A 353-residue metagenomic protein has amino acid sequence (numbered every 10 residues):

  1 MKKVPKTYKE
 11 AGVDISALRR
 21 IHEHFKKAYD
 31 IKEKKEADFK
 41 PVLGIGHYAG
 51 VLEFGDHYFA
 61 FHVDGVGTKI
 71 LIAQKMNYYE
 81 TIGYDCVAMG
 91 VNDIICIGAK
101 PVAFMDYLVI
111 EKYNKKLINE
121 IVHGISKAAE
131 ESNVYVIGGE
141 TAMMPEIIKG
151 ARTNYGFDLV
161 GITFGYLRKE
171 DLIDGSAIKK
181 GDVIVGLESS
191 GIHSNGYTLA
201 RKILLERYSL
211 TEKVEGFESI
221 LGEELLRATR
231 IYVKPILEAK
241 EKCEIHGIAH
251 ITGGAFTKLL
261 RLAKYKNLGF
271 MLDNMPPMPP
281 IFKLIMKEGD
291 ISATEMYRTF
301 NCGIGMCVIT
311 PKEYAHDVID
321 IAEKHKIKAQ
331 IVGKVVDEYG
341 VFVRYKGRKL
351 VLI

Functional and structural regions predicted by a protein language model:
K2-E10, L117-Y135, I148-L159, T211 (+2 more regions): Glycine-/charge-enriched secondary-structure boundary and capping motifs
K2-K35: N-terminal amphipathic/basic leader segments beginning at the initiator methionine
V13, A17, I82, N195 (+1 more regions): A generic structural signal for residues located within well-ordered alpha-helices of large catalytic or ligand-binding
D14, D64, G181, H250 (+1 more regions): Residue-level signature of catalytic and energy-coupling elements of molecular machines, predominantly ATP/GTP-dependent
H22, N119-V122, Y197: Hydrophobic face of alpha-helices
K27-S190: Glycine-rich phosphate/pyrophosphate-binding loop regions near the starts of catalytic domains
V63, D171-F217, L221: Short, acidic (Asp/Glu-rich) active-site segment that either coordinates a divalent metal cofactor
G83-C86, G196-L199, Y232, A255 (+1 more regions): Catalytic-loop motifs flanking and including active-site residues across diverse enzymes
